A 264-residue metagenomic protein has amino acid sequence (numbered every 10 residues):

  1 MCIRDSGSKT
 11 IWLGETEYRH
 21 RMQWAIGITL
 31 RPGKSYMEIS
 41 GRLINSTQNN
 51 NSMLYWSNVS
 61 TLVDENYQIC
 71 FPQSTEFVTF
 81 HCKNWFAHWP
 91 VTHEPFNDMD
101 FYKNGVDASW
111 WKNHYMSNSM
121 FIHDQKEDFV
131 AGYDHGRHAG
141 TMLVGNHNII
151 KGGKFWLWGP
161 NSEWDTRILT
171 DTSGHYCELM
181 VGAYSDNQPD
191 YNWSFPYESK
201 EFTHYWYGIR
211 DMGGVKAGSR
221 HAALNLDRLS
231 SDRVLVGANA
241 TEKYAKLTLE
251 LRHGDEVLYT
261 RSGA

Functional and structural regions predicted by a protein language model:
M1-S6: Conserved small/polar residues in nucleotide/adenosyl-binding loops
L13-V63, H204, N225-L226: Acidic, contiguous internal or C-terminal segments within carbohydrate-active enzymes that form a structured patch used
S35, S46-L54, N58-S199: A contiguous, surface-exposed recognition patch within enzymatic or periplasmic domains that forms
E38-G41, W193-G208: Short Pro-Gly-centered flexible turn/kink motifs
S46-Q48, R210, A240-K243: Short, acidic/polar linear motifs in exposed loop/turn regions
N49-Y55, K216, K246-E250: Short, hydrophobic/aromatic beta-strand segments
G208-H221: Proline/serine/threonine-rich low-complexity linkers at boundaries of modular beta-sandwich domains
D232-S262: Beta-strand-rich binding/interaction modules
